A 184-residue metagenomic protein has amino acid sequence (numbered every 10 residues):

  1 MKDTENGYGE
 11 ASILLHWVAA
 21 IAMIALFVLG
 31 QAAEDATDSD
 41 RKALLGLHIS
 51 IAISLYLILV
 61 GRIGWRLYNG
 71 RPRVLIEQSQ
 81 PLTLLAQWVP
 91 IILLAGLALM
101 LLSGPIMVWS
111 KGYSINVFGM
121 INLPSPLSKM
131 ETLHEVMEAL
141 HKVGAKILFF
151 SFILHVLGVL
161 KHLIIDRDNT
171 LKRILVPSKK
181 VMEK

Functional and structural regions predicted by a protein language model:
M1-K184: Membrane-embedded alpha-helical bundles that constitute the cytochrome b-like, heme-associated redox core of multi-pass
